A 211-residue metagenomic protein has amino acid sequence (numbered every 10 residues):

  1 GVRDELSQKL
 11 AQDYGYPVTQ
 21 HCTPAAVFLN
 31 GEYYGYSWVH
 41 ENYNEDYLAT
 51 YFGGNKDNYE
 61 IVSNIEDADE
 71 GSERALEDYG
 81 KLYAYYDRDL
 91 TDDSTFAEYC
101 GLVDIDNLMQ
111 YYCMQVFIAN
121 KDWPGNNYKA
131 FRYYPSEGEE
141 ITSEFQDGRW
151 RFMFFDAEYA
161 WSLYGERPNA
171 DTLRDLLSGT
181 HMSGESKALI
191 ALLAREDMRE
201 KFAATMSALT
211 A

Functional and structural regions predicted by a protein language model:
G1, V18, E32, W38-K121 (+2 more regions): ATP-dependent phospho-/nucleotidyl transfer catalytic cores
V2-Y16: Zn2+-dependent metallopeptidase catalytic core
E5-K9, G80, D106, Q110 (+2 more regions): Solvent-exposed, polar/charged alpha-helical surfaces in well-ordered, non-transmembrane soluble domains, broadly
L6, C22, V103-Y111, D147-R151: Alpha-helical scaffolds flanking conserved acidic
Q12-Y16, D87, C113-I118, L193-M198 (+1 more regions): Sec-exported extracytoplasmic/periplasmic mature domains
Y14-V27: Short, well-structured beta-strand/strand-turn elements
P24-A26, N120, G125-P135: Catalytic-loop signature of eukaryotic-like protein kinases
E137-A211: C-terminal catalytic region of ATP-dependent kinase domains
